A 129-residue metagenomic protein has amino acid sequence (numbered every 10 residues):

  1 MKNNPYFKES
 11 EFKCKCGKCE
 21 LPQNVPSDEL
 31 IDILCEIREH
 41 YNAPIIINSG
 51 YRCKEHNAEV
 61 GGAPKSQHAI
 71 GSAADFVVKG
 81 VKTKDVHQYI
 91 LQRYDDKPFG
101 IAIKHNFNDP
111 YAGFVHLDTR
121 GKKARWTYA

Functional and structural regions predicted by a protein language model:
M1-F7, I45-R52, K79: Short, exposed beta-strand "edge-strand" segments with a Pro/Gly-rich flavor and a Y/T-containing core
M1-H40, P110, R120-A129: Extracytoplasmic cell-surface/polysaccharide-interacting catalytic and binding patches
E11, E55, V60, P64 (+1 more regions): Solvent-exposed, flexible loop/coil residues
L21-N24, N48-E55, F76, D85-R93: Short linear motifs at secondary-structure transitions and domain/linker junctions
N24-I31, G50, I70, G80: Generic alpha-helical scaffold signal
I33-Y41, Y89-D96: Generic non-transmembrane alpha-helical segments
C35-G61: Extended, low-complexity, intrinsically disordered C-terminal regulatory tails of eukaryotic serine/threonine kinases
K65, A69-A74, V78-A129: Catalytic cores and adjacent binding grooves of peptidoglycan-active enzymes
